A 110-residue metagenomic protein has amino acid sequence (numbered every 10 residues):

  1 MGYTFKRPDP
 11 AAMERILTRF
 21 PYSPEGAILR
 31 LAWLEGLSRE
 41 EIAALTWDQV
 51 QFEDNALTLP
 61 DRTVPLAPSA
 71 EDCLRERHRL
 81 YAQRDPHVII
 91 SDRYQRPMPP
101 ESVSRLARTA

Functional and structural regions predicted by a protein language model:
M1-R15, P60-S69, A82-P86: DNA breakage-rejoining catalytic core of tyrosine-based enzymes
M1-R39, A43: Basic, Lys/Arg- and aromatic-enriched nucleic-acid-binding interface segment
A12, E35-E40, A44-E76: Conserved tyrosine-mediated DNA breakage-rejoining catalytic core shared by Y-recombinases
S23, Q49, Y81-R84: Alpha-solenoid repeat scaffolds
G26, D54, R84-P86: Short secondary-structure junction motifs
A67-A110: Active-site/catalytic core of tyrosine-dependent DNA strand-transfer enzymes
